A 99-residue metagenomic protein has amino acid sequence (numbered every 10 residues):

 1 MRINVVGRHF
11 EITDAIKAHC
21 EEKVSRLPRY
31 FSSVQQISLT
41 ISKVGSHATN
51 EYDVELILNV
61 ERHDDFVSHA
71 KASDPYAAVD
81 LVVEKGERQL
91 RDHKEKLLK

Functional and structural regions predicted by a protein language model:
M1-K99: N-terminal, polar/charged subdomain of small-to-medium soluble alpha/beta proteins
